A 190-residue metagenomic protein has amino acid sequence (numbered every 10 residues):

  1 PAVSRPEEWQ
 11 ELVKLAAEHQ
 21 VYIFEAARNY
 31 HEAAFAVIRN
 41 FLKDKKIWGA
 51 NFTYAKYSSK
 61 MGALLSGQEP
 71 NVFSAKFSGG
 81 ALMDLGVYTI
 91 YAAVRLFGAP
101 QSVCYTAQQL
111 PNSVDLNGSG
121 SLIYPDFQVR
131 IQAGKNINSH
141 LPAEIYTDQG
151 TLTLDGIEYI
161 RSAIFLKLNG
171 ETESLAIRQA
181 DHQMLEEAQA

Functional and structural regions predicted by a protein language model:
P1, A27-Y30, Q109, K135-I137: Structured beta->alpha junctions
P1-A27: Beta-strand-loop-alpha-helix segment that lines the small-molecule cofactor/substrate pocket of alpha/beta enzymes
R5, Y57-G62, L141, L154-D155: A short beta-to-alpha transition loop/helix N-cap that caps and shapes the active-site region
W9, F35, T89-I90, M184-Q189: A general structural signal for well-ordered alpha-helical segments in protein cores
N29-V103: Predominantly a Rossmann-like dinucleotide-binding segment in NAD(P)-dependent oxidoreductases
A55, G156-Y159, R178-Q183: Short coil/turn segments
T89-A163, Q189-A190: Contiguous beta-strand/loop segments that form the cofactor/metal-binding neighborhood of enzyme cores
E171-A190: C-terminal helical cap and adjacent loop that interface with cofactors, partners, or active-site loops
